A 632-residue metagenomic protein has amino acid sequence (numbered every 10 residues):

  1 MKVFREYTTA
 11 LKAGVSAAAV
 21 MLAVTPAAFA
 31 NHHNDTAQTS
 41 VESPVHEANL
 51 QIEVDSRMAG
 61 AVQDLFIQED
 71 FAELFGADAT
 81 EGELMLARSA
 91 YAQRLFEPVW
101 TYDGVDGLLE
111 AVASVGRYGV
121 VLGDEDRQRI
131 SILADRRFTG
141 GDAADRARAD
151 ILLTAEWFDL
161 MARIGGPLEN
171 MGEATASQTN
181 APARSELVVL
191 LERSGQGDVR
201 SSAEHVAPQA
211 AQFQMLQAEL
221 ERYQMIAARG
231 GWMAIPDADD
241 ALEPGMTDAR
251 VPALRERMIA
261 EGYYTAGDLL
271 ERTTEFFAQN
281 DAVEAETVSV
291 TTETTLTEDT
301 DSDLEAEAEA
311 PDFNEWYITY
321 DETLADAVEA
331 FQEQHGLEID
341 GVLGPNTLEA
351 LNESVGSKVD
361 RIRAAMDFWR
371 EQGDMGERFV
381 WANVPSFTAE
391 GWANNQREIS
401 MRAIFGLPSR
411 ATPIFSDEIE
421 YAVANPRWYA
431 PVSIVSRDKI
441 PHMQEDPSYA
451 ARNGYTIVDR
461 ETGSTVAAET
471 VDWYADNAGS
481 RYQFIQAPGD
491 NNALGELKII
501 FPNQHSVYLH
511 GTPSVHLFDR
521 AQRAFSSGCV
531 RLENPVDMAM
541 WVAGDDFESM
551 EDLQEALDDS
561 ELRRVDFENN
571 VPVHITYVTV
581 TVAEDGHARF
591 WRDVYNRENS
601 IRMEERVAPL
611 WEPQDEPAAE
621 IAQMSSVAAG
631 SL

Functional and structural regions predicted by a protein language model:
K2-A30: Gram-negative bacterial Sec-dependent N-terminal signal peptides
K2-V3, F29-G82, A155-D159, Q178-S185 (+1 more regions): Well-ordered beta-sheet/strand-loop patches within structured domains
E6-T8, V15, V99, L108 (+4 more regions): Hydrophobic alpha-helical segments and their boundary regions
S16, A30-N180, D299, E305: Cationic-aromatic interfacial patches
